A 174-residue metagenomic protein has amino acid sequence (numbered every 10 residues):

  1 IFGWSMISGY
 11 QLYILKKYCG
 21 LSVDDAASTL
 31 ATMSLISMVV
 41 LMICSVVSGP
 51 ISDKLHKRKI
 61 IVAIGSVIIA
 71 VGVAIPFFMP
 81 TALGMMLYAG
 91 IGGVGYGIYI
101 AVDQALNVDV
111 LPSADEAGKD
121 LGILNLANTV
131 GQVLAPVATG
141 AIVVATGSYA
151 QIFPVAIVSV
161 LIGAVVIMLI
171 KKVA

Functional and structural regions predicted by a protein language model:
G9-S28: Short amphipathic helix-loop junctions that connect adjacent transmembrane helices in Major Facilitator Superfamily/SLC
A27, A114-L124: Loop-to-transmembrane helix entry/capping segments in MFS-fold secondary transporters and related SLC/MFSD carriers
I43-K57, V143: Helix-to-loop junctions at the C-terminal end of transmembrane segments in multipass secondary transporters
I60-I75: Structural signature of the two symmetry-related core transmembrane helices
F77-Y88: Helix-loop junctions at membrane interfaces in 12-TM secondary transporters
I98-P112: Intracellular juxtamembrane helix-capping segments at the cytosolic ends of symmetry-related transmembrane helices
Y99, P154-A174: Multi-pass alpha-helical transporter architecture, strongest for 12-TM Major Facilitator/SLC carriers used
G140-V160: A membrane-interface helix-boundary motif in multi-pass transporters
